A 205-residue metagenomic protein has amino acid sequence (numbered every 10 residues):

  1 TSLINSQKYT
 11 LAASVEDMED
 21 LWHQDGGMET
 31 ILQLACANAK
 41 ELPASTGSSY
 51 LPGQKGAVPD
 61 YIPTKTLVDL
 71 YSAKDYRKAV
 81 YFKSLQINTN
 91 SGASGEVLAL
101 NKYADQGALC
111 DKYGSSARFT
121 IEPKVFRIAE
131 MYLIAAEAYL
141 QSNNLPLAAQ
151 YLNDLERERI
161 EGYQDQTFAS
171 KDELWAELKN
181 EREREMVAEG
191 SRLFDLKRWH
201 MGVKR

Functional and structural regions predicted by a protein language model:
T1-Y50, K55-D60, Y71-R205: Acidic/polar-rich alpha-helix caps and helix-coil junctions
P63-T64: Residue-level signal for threonine
